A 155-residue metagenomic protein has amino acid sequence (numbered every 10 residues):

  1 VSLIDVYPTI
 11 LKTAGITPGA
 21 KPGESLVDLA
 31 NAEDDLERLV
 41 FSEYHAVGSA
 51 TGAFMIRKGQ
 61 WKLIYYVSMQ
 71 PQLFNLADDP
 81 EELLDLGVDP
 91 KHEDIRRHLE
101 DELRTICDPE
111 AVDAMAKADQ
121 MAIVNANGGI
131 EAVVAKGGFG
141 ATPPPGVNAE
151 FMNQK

Functional and structural regions predicted by a protein language model:
V1-F54, H92, M115-A118: Polar, surface-exposed loop/tail segments that function as active-site lids or cofactor/substrate-recognition elements
V1-P8, E24, K58, V67 (+5 more regions): A structural signal for well-ordered alpha-helical segments within the folded catalytic domains of diverse enzymes
V6, V88-K155: Long, internal low-complexity/basic segments
Y7-L11, V27, F74, L84-G87 (+1 more regions): Non-transmembrane alpha-helical segments in soluble domains of secreted/periplasmic/extracellular proteins
E43-H45, G59, Y66: Structured loops at beta-to-helix junctions and adjacent beta-edge loops in soluble globular domains
G52-I64: Short, surface-exposed beta-strand/loop micro-motifs that present aromatic residues
A77: Residues forming the ATP-binding cleft of Hanks-type serine/threonine protein kinase domains
